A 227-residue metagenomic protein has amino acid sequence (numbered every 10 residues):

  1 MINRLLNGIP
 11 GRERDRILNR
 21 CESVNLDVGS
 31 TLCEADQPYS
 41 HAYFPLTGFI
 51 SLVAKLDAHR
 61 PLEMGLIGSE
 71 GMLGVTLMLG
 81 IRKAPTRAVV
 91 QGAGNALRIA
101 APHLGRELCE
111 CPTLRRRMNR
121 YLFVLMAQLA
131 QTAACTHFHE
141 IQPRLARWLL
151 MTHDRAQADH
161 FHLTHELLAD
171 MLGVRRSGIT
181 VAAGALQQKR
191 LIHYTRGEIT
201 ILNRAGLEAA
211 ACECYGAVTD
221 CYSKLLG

Functional and structural regions predicted by a protein language model:
M1-D27, M72, L77-M78: Cyclic nucleotide-binding regulatory module and flanking cytosolic helices
I9, P45, I67-G68, Q91 (+3 more regions): A conserved hydrophobic position in a structured secondary element of the catalytic/binding core that shapes
S30-G92: Cyclic nucleotide-binding regulatory domains
P38, C135-H139, T200: Conserved phosphate/pyrophosphate-binding and hydrolysis machinery centered on Walker-type P-loop NTPases, extending
G65-F123, A127, Q131: Cyclic-nucleotide recognition modules
Q91-A93, L108-R175: Polybasic "coupling" helices that flank or enter modular domains
M151-G227: Phosphate-/nucleic-acid-contacting segments
